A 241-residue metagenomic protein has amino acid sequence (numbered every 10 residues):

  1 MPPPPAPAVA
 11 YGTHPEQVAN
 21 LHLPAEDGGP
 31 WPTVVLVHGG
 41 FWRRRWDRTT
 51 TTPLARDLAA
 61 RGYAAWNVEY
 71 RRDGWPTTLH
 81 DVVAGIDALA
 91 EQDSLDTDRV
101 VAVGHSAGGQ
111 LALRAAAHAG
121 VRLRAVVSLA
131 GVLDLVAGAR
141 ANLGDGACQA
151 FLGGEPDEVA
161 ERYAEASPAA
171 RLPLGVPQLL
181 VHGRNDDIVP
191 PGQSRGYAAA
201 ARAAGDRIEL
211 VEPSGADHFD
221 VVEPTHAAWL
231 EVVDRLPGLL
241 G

Functional and structural regions predicted by a protein language model:
M1-G28: N-terminal cap/lid segment of alpha/beta-hydrolase-fold proteins
E26-G29, V34-D57: Short, surface-exposed "cap/lid" segments of acyl-processing enzymes
R45-A55, W66-D98: Catalytic nucleophile-loop/oxyanion-hole region of alpha/beta-hydrolase and closely related hydrolase-like folds
G104-R114: Glycine-rich nucleophile elbow surrounding the catalytic serine of serine-hydrolase chemistry
R114-V159: Hydrolase active-site cap/lid region
L180-H182, D186: Short beta-strand/loop motif that positions the catalytic acidic residue of the alpha/beta-hydrolase fold
D187-G196: Conserved alpha/beta-hydrolase "acid-adjacent" motif
R195-G241: C-terminal catalytic histidine-bearing segment of alpha/beta-hydrolase fold enzymes
